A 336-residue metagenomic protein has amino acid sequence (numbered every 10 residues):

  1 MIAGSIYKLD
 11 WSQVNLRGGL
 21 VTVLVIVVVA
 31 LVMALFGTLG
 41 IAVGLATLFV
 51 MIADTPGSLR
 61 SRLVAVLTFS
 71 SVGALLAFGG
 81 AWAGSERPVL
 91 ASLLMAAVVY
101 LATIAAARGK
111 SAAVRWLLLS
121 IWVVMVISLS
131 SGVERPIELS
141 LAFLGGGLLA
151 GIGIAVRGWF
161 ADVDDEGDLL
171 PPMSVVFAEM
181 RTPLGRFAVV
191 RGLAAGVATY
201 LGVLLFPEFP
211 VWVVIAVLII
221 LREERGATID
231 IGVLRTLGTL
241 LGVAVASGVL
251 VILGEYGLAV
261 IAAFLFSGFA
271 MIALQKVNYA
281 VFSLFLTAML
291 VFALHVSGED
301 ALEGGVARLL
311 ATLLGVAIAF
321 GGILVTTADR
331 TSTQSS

Functional and structural regions predicted by a protein language model:
M1-F285, A293-S336: Alpha-helical transmembrane segments and their membrane-interface boundaries that form or gate the permeation pathway
